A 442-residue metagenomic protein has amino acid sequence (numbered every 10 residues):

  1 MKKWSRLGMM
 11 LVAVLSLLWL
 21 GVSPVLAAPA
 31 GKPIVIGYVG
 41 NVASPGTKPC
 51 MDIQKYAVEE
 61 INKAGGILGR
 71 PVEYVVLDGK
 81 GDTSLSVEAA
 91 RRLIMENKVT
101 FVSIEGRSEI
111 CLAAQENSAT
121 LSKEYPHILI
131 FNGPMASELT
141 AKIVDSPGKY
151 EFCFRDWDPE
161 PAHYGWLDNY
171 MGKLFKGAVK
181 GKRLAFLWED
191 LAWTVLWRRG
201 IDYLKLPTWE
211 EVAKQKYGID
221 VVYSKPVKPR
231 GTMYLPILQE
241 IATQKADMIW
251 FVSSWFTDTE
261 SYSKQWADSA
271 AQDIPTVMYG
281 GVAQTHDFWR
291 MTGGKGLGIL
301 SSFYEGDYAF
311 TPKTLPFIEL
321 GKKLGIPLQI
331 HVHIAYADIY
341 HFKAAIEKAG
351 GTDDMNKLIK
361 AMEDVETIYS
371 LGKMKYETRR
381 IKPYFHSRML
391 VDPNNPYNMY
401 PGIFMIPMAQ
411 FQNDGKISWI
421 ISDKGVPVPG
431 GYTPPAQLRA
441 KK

Functional and structural regions predicted by a protein language model:
M1-V35, K63, A436-K442: Short, low-complexity disordered leader/linker segments with a strong preference for bacterial N-terminal type II
V25-Y38, G65-P71, K173-R183: Immediate post-signal peptide segment of exported/extracytoplasmic ligand-binding proteins
A28-P33, P45-D52, A64-D145, D156 (+2 more regions): Beta-alpha junction/loop-to-helix N-cap segments that form part of ligand/metal-binding clefts
I34-K55, L77-S84, G106-R107, L187-R198 (+1 more regions): Extracytoplasmic "Venus flytrap"
K55-G66, R91-V99, Q115-K123, G172-K180 (+9 more regions): Sec-exported extracytoplasmic/periplasmic mature domains
T100-S224, A271-S301: Extracytoplasmic ligand/sensor domains, especially the bilobed periplasmic-binding protein
A136, S146, F152-P161, S263-D338 (+2 more regions): Extracellular/periplasmic periplasmic-binding protein-like sensory domains
K322-V332, K343-I421, A440-K442: Segments of small-molecule ligand-sensing domains
